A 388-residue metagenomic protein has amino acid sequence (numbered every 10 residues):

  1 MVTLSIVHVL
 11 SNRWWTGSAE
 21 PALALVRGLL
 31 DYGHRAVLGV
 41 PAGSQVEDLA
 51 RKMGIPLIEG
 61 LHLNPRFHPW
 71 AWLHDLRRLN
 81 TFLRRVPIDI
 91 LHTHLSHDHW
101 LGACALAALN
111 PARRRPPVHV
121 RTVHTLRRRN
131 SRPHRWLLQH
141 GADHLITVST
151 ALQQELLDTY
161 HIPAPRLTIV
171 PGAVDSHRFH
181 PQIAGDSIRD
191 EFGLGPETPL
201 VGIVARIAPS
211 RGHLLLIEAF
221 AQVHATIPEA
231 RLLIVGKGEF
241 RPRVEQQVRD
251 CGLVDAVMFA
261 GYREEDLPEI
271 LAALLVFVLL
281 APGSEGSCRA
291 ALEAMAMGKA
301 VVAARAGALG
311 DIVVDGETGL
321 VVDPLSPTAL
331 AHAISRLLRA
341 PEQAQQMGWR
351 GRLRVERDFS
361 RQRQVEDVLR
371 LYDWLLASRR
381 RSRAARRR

Functional and structural regions predicted by a protein language model:
T16-R27, P199, I203-Q222, L232 (+4 more regions): A conserved mid-protein helix/loop that constitutes part of the nucleotide-sugar donor-binding site
G39, A300-A303, V313: Short hydrophobic beta-strand element within catalytic cores of glycosyltransferases and related nucleotide-activated
T93-H99: Short His-centered aromatic/hydrophobic patch
P111-V148, H161: A conserved, positively charged/aromatic
F240, V254-R263, I270, L320-V321: Active-site donor-binding acidic/aromatic loop of nucleotide-activated sugar and phosphosugar transferases involved
A272-G286, K299: Acidic donor-binding loop of glycosyltransferase active sites
D315-G316, L320-P327, R336-E342: Conserved acidic donor-binding segment of nucleotide-sugar-dependent glycosyltransferases
A329, R336, Q343-D358, Q364-R370: A short, well-ordered alpha-helix in the C-terminal region of glycosyltransferases
